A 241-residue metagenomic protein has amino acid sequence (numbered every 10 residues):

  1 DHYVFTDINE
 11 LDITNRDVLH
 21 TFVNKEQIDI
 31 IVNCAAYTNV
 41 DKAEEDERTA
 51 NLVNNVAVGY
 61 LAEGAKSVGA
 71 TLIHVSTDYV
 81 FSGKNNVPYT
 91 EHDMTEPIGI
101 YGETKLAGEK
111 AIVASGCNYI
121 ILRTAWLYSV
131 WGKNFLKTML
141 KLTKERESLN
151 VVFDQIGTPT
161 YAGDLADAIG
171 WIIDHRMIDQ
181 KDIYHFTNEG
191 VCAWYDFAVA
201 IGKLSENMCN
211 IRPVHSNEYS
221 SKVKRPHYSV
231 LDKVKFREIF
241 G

Functional and structural regions predicted by a protein language model:
H2-T21: Adenosine-cofactor binding site in Rossmann-like domains, unifying the SAM/SAH pocket of S-adenosylmethionine-dependent
R16-V53: NAD(P)H-binding glycine-rich loop region in Rossmannoid oxidoreductase-like domains and their noncatalytic homologs
Y37-V40, E45-R48, D78-G99: Active-site "gating" loop of Rossmann-like NAD(P)-dependent oxidoreductase/epimerase domains
E45-I73: NAD(P)-cofactor binding segment of oxidoreductase domains
T104: Active-site helix of classical SDR
K110-G157, G163-W171: NAD(P)-dependent short-chain dehydrogenase/reductase
V151-I156, Y184-V191, I239: Glycine-rich Rossmann NAD(P)(H)-binding loop
A168, H175-V223, H227-Y228: Mid/C-terminal beta-alpha module of Rossmann-like enzyme folds, strongest in SDR-family dehydrogenases/epimerases
